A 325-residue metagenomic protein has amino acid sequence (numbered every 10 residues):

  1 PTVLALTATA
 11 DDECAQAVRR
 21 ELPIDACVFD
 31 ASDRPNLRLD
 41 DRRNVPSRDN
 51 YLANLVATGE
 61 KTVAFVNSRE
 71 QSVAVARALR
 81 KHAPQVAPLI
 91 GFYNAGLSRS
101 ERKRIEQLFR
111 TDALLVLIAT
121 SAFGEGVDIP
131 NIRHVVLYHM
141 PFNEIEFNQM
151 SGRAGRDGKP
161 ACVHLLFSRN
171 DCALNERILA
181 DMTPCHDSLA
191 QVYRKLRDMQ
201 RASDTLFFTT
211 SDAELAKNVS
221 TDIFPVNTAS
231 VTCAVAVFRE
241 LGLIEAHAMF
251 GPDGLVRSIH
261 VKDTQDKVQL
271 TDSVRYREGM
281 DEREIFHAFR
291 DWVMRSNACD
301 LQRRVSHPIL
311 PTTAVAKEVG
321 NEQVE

Functional and structural regions predicted by a protein language model:
P1-D30: Post-DEXD/H (motif II) to motif III coupling segment of the RecA-like Helicase ATP-binding lobe
E13, G124-E125: Conserved H-loop
L22, L79-A83, A154: Active-site catalytic pocket residues across diverse enzymes, especially alpha/beta-hydrolases
V28-F29, D40-R42, Y93: Hydrophobic residues at beta-strand termini and immediately following loops that shape nucleotide-binding pockets
V28-N36, C172: Short, basic/glycine-rich phosphate-binding loops at helix/coil junctions that contact nucleotide phosphates
R38-R80: Conserved interdomain hinge at the start of the Helicase C-terminal
G59-R77, A87-S121, V127-E325: C-terminal helicase lobe
